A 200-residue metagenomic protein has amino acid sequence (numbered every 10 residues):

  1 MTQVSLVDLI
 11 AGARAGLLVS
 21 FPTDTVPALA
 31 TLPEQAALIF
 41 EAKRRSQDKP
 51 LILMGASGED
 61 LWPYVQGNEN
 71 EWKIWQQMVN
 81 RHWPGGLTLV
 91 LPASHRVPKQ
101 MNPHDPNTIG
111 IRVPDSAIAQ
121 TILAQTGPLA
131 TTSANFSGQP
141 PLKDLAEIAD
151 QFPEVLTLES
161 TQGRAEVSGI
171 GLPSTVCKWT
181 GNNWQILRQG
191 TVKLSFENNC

Functional and structural regions predicted by a protein language model:
M1-C200: Active-site-adjacent structural elements in enzyme catalytic cores
